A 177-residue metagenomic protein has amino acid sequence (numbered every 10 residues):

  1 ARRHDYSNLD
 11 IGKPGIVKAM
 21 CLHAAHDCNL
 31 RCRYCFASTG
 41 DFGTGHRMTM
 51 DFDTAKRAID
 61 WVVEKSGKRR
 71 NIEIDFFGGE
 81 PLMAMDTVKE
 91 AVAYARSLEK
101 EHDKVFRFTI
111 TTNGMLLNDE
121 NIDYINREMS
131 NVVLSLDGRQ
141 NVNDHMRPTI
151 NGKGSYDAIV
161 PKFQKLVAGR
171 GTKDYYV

Functional and structural regions predicted by a protein language model:
A1, G40, D53, R57-W61: N-terminal charged/capping segments associated with class I S-adenosyl-L-methionine
A1-C21, K65-G67: N-terminal [4Fe-4S]-dependent radical SAM core
H4-S7, S38, I72-F77: Short linear capping/connector segments at secondary-structure termini
I11-P14, A25, K100-E101, Y124: Short, charge-rich binding segments
A19-F52: Canonical Radical SAM [4Fe-4S] cluster-binding loop centered on the CxxxCxxC motif and its immediate flanking residues
A24, G78-G79: Short acidic donor-binding/metal-coordinating loop in glycosyltransferase active sites
R47-M50, E80, N151: Pocket-edge positions in alpha/beta enzyme catalytic cores
A55, I59-D75, A84-V177: Radical SAM/AdoMet-radical enzyme domain recognition
